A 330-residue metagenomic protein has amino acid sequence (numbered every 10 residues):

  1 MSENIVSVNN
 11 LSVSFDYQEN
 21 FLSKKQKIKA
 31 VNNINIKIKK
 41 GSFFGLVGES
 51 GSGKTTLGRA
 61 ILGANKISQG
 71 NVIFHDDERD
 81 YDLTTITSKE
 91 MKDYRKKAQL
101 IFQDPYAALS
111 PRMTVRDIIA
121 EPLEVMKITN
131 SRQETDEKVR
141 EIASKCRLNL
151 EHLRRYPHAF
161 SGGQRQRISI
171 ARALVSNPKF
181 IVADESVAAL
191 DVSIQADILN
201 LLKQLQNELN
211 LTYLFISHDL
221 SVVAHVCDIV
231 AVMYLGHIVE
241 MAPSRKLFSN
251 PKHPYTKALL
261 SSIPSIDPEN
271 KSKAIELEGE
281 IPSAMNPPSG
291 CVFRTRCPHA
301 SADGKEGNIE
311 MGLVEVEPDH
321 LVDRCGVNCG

Functional and structural regions predicted by a protein language model:
E3-N4, Q18-F21, P243-G330: Short catalytic/signature loops enriched in Gly
L22, N71-D93, S131: ABC ATPase NBD Q-loop/coupling interface
V47-E49: The feature captures the beta-strand-to-loop junction immediately N-terminal to the Walker
E78, E124-K127, Q133-E151, L260: Conserved ABC ATPase "signature" region
Y156-F160, Q164: Conserved ABC ATPase signature
V175-K179: A short, proline-enriched helix->beta-strand linker immediately N-terminal to the Walker B motif in ABC-type P-loop
V182, S186, L190, I194-S272: P-loop NTP-binding/switch modules centered on Walker-like glycine-rich loops
